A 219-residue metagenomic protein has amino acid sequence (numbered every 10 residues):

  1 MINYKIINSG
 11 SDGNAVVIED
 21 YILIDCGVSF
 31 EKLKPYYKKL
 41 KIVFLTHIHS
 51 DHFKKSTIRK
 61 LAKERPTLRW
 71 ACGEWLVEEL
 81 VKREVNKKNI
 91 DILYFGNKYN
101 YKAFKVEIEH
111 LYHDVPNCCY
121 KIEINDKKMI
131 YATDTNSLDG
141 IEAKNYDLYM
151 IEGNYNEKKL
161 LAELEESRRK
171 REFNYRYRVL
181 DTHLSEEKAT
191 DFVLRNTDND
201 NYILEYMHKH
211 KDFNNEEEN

Functional and structural regions predicted by a protein language model:
M1-Y36, C118-D134, L148: Conserved beta-strand hairpin/beta-sheet module of binuclear metal-dependent hydrolase folds, prominently
N8-S9, C26-V28, I48, W75 (+4 more regions): Active-site metal-binding loops of divalent metal-dependent hydrolases
A15-V16, N97-N156: Catalytic core of the metallo-beta-lactamase
D20, L40, R65, K87 (+1 more regions): Short, well-ordered alpha-helix to beta-strand connector turns
D20-I22, R65-R69, K128-M129, N201-Y202: Short active-site oxyanion
F30-W75: Active-site metal-binding motif and surrounding structural segment of the metallo-beta-lactamase
K54-E64, E79-R83, N214-E218: Metal-dependent catalytic neighborhoods of phosphoester/phosphodiester hydrolases
E142-N219: Cap/insert and terminal regions of metallo-dependent hydrolase folds
